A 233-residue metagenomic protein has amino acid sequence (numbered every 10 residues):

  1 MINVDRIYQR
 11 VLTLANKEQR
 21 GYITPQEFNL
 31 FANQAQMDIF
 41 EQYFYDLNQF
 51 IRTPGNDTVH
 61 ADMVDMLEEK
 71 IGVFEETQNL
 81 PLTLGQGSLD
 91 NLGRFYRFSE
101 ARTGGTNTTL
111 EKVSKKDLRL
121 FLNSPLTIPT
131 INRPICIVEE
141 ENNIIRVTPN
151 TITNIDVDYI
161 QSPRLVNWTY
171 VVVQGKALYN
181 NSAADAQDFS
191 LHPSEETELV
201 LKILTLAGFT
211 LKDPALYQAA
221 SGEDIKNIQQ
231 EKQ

Functional and structural regions predicted by a protein language model:
M1-Q233: Glycine-enriched, solvent-exposed interface loops adjoining structured elements
